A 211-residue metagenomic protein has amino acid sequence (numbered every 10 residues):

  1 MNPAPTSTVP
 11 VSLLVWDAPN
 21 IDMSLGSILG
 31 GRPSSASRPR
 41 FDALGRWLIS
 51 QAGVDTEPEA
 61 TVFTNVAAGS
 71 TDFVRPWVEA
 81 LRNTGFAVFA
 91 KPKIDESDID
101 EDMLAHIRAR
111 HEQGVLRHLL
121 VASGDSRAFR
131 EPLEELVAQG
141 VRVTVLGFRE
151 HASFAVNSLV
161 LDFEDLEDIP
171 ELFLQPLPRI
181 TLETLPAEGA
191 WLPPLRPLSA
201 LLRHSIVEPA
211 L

Functional and structural regions predicted by a protein language model:
M1-E101, R142: Domain-level signal for Mg2+-assisted phosphodiester chemistry and nucleotide/NA-binding surfaces in nucleic-acid
T71-A210: Nuclease catalytic cores that cleave nucleic-acid phosphodiester bonds, predominantly acidic two-metal-ion
